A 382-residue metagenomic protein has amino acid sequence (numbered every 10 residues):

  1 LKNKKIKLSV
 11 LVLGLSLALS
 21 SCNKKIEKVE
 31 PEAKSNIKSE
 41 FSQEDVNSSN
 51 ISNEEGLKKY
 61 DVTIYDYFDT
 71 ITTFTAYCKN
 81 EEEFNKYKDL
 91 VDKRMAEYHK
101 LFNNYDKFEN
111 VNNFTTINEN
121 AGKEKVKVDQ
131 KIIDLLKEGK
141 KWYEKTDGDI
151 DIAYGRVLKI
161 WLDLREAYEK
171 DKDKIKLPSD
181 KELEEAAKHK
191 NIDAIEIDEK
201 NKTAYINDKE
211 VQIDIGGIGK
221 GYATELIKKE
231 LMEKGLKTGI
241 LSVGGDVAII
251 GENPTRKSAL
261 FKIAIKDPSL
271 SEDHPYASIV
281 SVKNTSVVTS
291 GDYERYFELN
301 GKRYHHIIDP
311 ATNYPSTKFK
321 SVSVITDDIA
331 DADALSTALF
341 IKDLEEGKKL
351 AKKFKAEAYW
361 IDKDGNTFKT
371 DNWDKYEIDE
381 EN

Functional and structural regions predicted by a protein language model:
K2-L15, L19-N382: Mature catalytic core of soluble alpha/beta enzymes
